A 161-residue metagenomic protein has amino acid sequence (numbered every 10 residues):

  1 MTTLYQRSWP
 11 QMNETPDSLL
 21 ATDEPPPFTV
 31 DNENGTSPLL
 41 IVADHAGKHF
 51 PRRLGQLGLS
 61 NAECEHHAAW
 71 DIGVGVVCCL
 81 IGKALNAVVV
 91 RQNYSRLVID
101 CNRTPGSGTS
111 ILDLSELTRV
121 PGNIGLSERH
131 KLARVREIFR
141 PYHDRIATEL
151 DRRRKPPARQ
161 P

Functional and structural regions predicted by a protein language model:
T2-P161: N-terminal catalytic or cofactor-binding beta/alpha core of small enzyme domains
